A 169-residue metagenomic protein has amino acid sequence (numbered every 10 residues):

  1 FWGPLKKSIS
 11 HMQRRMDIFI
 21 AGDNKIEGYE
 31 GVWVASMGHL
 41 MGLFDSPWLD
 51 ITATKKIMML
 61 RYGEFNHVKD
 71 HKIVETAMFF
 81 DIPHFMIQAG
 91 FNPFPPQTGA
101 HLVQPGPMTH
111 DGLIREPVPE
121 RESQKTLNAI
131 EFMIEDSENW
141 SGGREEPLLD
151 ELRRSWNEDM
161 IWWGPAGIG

Functional and structural regions predicted by a protein language model:
F1-G169: C-terminal and inter-domain tail/linker signature
